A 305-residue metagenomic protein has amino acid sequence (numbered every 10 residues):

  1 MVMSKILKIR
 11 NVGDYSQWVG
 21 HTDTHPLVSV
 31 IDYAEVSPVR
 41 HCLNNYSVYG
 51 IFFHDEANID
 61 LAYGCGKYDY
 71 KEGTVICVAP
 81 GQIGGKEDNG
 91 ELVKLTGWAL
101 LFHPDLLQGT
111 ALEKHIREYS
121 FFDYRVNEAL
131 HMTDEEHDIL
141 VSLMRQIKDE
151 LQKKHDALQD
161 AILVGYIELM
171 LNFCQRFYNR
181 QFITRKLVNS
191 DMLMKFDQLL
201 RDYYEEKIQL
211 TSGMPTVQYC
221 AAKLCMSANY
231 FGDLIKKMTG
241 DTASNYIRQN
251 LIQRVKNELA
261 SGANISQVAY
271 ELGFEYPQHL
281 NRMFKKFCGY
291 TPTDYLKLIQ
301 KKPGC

Functional and structural regions predicted by a protein language model:
M1-D69: Generic protein-terminus/edge-of-domain signal
C65-A79: Short acidic-glycine-tyrosine-enriched beta hairpin
G73, F231, H279-L280, F284: Short hydrophobic/aromatic patch on the recognition helix
N89-K153: A hydrophobic/aromatic-rich effector-binding and dimerization subdomain of bacterial HTH-type transcriptional regulators
D138-R201: An amphipathic alpha-helical interaction segment
V164, K186-L224, N245-A263: A short, Lys/Arg-enriched amphipathic alpha-helix from helix-turn-helix/homeodomain DNA-binding modules
K237-E275, K297-C305: Terminal helix-turn-helix DNA-binding modules in bacterial transcription factors
N281-C305: …primarily DNA-binding HTH/wHTH and HhH modules…
